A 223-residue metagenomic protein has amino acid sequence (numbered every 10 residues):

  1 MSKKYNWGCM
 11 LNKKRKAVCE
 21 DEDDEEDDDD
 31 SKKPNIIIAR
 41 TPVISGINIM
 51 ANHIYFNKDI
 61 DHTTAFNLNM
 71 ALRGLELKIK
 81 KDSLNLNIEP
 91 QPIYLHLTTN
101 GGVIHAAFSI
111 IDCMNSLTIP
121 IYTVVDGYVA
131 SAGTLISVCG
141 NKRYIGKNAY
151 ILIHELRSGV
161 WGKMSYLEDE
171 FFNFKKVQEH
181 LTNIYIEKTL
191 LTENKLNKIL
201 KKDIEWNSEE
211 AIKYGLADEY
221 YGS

Functional and structural regions predicted by a protein language model:
M1-S223: Terminal-region recognition feature
